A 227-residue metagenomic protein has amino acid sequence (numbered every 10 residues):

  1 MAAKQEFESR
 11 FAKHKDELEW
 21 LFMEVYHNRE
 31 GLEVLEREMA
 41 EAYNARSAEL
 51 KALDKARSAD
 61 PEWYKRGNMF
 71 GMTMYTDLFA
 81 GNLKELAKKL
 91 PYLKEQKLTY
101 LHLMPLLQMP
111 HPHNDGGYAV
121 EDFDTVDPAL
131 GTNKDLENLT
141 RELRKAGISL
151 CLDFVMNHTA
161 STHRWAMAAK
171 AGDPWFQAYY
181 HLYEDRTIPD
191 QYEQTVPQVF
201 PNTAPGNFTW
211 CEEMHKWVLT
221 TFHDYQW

Functional and structural regions predicted by a protein language model:
M1-F70, Y75-D77, G81, A129 (+2 more regions): Alpha-amylase-like alpha-glycosidases and glucanotransferases acting on alpha-linked glucans and related
F70-M74, L101-L103, L150-L152: Hydrophobic faces of well-ordered beta-strands that scaffold small-molecule active sites in alpha/beta enzyme cores
G81-Y92: Short, acidic/polar
K94-R141, I148, M156-T162: Aromatic-lined carbohydrate-binding/catalytic grooves of carbohydrate-active enzymes
H111, L136-L139, D153, A169-Y179: A broadly structural signal marking compact, well-ordered functional cores that mediate small-ligand/cofactor/substrate
